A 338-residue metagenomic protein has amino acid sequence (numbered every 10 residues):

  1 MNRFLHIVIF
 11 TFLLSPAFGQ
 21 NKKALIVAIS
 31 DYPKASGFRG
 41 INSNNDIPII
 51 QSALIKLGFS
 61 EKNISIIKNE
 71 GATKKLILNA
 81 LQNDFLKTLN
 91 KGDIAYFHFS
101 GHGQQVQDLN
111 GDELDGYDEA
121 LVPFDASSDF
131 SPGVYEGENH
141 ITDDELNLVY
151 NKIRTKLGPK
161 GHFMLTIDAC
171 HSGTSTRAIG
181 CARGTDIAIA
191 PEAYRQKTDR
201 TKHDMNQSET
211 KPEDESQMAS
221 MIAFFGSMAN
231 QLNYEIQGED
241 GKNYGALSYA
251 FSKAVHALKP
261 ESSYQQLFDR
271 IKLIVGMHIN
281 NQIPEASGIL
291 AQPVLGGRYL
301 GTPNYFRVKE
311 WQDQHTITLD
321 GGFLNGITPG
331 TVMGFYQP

Functional and structural regions predicted by a protein language model:
F4-L14: Sec-dependent N-terminal signal peptides
S15-G19: Sec/Tat signal peptide C-region and signal peptidase I cleavage site
Q20-N21, K75-S100, Q105-C181, K197 (+2 more regions): Caspase-like (clan CD) cysteine peptidase catalytic core
A24, Q207-M221, F225-N230, L258-G326: Caspase-like cysteine protease fold
P33-P48, Q237-K242: Glycine- and acidic-residue-enriched helix-capping/strand-helix junction motifs
P48-N63: Signal peptide-proximal N-terminal region of secreted/periplasmic/extracellular or secretory-lumen proteins
G173-Q237, K242: Extracellular S/T/G-rich loop segment that most often corresponds to the catalytic His/Ser-adjacent loop
G322-P338: Ser/Thr/Gly-rich low-complexity blocks that favor extended beta-strand/coil architectures
